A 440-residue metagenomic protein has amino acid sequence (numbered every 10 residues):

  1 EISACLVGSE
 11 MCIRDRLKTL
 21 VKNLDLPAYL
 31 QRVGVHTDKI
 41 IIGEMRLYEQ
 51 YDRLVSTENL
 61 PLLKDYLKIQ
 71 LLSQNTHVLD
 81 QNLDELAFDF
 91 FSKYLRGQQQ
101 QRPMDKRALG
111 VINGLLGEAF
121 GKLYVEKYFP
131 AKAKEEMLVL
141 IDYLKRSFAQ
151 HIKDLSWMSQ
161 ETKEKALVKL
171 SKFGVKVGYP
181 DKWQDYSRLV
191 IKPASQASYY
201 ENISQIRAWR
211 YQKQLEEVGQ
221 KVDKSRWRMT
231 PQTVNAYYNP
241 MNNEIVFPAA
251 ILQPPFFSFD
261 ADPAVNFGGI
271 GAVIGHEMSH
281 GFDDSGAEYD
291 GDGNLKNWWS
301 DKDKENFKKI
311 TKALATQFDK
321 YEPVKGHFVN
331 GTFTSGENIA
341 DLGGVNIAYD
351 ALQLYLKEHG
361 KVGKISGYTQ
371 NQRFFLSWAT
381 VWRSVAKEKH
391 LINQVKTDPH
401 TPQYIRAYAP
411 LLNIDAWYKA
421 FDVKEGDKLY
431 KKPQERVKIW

Functional and structural regions predicted by a protein language model:
E1-G8: Positively charged, low-complexity/disordered segments
C5, L79, F333-G336: A subset of signal/propeptide-processing and intrinsically disordered low-complexity segments in secreted/extracellular
S9-E10, R14-V139, Y143: Noncatalytic, helix-rich "gating/capping" subdomain that lines the substrate-entry/channel surface of large enzyme
L138-G271, H280-W440: Zinc-dependent metallohydrolase catalytic domains
